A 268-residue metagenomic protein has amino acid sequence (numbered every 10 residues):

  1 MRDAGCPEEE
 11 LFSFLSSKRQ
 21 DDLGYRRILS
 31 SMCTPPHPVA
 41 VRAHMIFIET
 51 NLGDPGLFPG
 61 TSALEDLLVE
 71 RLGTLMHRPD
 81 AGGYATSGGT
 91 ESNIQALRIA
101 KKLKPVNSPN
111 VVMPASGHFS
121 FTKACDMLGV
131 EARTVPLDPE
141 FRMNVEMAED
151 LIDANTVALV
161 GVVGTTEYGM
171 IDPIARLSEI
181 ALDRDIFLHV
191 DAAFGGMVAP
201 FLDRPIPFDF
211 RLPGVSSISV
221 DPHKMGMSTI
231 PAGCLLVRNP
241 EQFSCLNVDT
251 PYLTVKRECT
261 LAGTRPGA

Functional and structural regions predicted by a protein language model:
M1-P79: N-terminal entrance/gating region of PLP-dependent enzymes' catalytic architecture
S62-E65, V69-E70, A81-V106, S120-A124: Conserved beta-loop-alpha segment that forms the PLP phosphate-binding cup at the N-terminus of a helix
Q95-R98, T122-M127, M170-P173, V198-D203 (+1 more regions): Short acidic, glycine/serine/threonine-rich loops at helix termini
K104-A154: PLP-dependent aminotransferase-like
M143-V190: Active-site phosphate-binding strand-loop segment of PLP-dependent enzymes
E146-M147, I171-D183, G195-S217: Active-site pre-lysine segment of PLP-dependent enzymes
F208-A268: Active-site C-terminal subdomain of aminotransferase-like
